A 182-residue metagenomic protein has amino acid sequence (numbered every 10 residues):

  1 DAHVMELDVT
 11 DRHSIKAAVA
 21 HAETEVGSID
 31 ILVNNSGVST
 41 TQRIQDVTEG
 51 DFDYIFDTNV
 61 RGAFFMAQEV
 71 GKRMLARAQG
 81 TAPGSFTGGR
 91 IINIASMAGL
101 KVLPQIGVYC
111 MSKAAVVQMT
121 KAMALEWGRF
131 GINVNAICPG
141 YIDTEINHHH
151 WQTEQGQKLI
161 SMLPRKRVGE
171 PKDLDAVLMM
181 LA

Functional and structural regions predicted by a protein language model:
L7-A18, E49, K172-D173: The beta1-alpha1 cofactor-binding region of Rossmann-like NAD(H)/NADP(H)-dependent oxidoreductases
R43-I44, T48-F56, N147, L159: Substrate-binding pocket helix/loop in short-chain dehydrogenase/reductase
I44-Q45, K101-G107, R129-F130, K166: Active-site loop immediately N-terminal to the catalytic Tyr-X3-Lys motif of short-chain dehydrogenase/reductase
A67, S112, T120: Active-site helix of classical SDR
K72, L125-E126: Alpha-helical segment proximal to the catalytic Tyr-Lys
S96: Residue(s) in the substrate-gating loop at a strand-loop-helix junction that position the organic substrate next
R129, A136, K158-A182: C-terminal helical subdomain
